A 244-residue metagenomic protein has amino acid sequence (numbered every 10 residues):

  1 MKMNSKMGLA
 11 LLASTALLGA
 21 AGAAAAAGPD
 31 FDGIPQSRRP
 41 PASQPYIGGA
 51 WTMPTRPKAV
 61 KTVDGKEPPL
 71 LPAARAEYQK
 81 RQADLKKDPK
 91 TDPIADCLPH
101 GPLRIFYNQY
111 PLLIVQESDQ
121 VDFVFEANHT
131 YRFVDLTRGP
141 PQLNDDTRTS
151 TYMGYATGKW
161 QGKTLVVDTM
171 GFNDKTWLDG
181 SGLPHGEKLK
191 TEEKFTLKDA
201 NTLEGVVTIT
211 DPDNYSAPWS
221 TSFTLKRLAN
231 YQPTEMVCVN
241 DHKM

Functional and structural regions predicted by a protein language model:
K2-L12: Bacterial N-terminal signal peptides that target proteins for export
A10-A20: Bacterial N-terminal signal peptides
A24-M244: PEST-like low-complexity, intrinsically disordered acidic/proline/serine-rich tracts that flank trafficking/processing
